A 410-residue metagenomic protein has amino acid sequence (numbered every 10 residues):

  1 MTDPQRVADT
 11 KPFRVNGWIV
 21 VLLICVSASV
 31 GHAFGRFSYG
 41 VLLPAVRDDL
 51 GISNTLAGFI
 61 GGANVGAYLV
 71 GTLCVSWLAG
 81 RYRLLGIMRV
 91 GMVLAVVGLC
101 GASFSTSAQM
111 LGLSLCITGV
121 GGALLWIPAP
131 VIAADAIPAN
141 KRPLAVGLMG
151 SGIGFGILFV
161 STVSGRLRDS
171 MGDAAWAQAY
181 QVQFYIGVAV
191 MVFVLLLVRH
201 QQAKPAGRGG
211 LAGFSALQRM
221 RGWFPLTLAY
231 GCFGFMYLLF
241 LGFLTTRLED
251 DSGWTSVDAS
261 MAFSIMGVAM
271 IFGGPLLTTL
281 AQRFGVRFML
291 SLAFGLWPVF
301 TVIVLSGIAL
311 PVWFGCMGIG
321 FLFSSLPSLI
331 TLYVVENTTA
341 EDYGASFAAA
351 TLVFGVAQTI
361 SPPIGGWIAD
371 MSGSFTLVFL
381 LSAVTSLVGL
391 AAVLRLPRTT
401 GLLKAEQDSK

Functional and structural regions predicted by a protein language model:
V7-V15, Q201-L226: Juxtamembrane intracellular "pre-TM" segments in multi-pass secondary transporters
Y39-G40, G222-S264, I271: Extracytoplasmic gate region of multi-pass secondary transporters
G51, R83, F104-Q109, G253 (+1 more regions): Helix-breaking motifs and short loop linkers at transmembrane-helix boundaries and internal kinks in secondary membrane
G71-R83, G273-G285, D370: Helix-to-loop junctions at the C-terminal end of transmembrane segments in multipass secondary transporters
G86-C100, F288-V302: Structural signature of the two symmetry-related core transmembrane helices
L115-S151: Cytoplasmic helix-loop-helix junction between adjacent transmembrane helices in 12-TM secondary transporters
L148-V198: Helix-loop-helix hairpin linking two adjacent transmembrane segments in secondary transporters
N337-S372, S382: A late C-terminal transmembrane helix in Major Facilitator Superfamily
